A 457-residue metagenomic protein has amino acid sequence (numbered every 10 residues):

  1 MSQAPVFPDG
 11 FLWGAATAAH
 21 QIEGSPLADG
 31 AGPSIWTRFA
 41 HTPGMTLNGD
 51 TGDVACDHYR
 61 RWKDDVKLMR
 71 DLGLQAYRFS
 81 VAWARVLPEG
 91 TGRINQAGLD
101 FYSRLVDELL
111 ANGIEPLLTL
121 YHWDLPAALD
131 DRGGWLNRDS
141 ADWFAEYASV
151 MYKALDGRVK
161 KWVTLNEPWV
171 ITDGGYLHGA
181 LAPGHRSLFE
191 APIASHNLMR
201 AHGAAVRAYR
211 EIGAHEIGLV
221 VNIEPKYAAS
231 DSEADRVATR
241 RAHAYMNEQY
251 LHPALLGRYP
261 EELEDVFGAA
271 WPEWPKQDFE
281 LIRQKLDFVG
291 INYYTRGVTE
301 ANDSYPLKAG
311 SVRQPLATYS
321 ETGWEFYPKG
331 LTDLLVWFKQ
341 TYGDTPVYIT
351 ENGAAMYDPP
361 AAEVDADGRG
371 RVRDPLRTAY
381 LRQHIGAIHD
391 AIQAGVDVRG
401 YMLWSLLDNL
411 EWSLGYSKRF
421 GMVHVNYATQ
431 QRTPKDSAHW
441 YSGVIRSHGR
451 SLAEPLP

Functional and structural regions predicted by a protein language model:
S2-T46, R70, E89-T91, L99-P457: Active-site region of glycoside hydrolase catalytic domains
F7-P8, H58, W62-D65, S437: Short N-terminal amphipathic alpha-helix/helix-capping patch enriched in small hydrophobics with frequent Ser/Thr
G10-L12, Y59, A76: A common structural microfeature
L47-R61, W135-L136: Active-site mouth loops of central-metabolism enzymes
R61-A82, Q284-F288, T341: Catalytic domains of carbohydrate-active enzymes, especially glycoside hydrolases
V81-I94: Glycine-rich, proline-tolerant flexible connector loops at the mouths of alpha/beta enzymes
